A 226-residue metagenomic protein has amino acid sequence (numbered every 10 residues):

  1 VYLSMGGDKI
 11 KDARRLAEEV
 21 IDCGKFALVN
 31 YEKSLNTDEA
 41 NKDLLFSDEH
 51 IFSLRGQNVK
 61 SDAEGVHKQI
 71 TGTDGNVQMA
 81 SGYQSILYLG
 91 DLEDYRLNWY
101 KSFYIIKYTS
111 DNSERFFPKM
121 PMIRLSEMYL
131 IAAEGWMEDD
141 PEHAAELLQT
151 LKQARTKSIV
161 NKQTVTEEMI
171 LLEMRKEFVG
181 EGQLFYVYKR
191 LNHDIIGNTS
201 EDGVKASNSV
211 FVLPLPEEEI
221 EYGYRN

Functional and structural regions predicted by a protein language model:
V1-K68, D74-M79, Q84-N226: Acidic/polar-rich alpha-helix caps and helix-coil junctions
